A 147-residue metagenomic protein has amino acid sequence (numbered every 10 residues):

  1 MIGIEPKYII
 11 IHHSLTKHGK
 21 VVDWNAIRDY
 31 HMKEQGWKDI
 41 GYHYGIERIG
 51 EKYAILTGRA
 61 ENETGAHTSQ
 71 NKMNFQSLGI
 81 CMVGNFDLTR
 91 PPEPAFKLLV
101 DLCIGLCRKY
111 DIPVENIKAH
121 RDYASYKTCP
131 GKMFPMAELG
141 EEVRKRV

Functional and structural regions predicted by a protein language model:
M1-S14, H18, I46-T64, T68-V147: Basic/polar, cationic surfaces and motifs that engage anionic cell-wall and phosphate/carboxylate ligands
V21: Substrate-binding surface in catalytic domains of secreted glycosidases
W24-H31: Short Gly/aromatic-enriched secondary-structure transition segments
H31-M32, C107: Hydrophobic alpha-helix position signal
Q35: Aromatic-lined glycan-binding groove of carbohydrate-active enzymes
K38-G45: Glycine- and aromatic-enriched membrane insertion/assembly motifs of diderm outer-membrane and organelle channel
